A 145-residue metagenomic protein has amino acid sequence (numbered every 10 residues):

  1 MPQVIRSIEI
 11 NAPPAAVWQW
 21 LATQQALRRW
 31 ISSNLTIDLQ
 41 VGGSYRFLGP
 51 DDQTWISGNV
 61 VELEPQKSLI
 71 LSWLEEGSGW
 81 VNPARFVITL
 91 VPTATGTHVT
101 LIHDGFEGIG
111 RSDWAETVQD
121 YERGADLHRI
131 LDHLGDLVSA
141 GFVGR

Functional and structural regions predicted by a protein language model:
M1-T36: Hydrophobic ligand-binding cavity/cleft-lining segments
P2-P14, V91-T100, R145: Aromatic-glycine hotspot motif
V17, L27, Y45, V60 (+4 more regions): Hydrophobic pocket/interface hotspot
R28-N34, F47-D51, L74: A short gly/proline-enriched turn/hairpin at secondary-structure junctions
S33-L48, I56: A solvent-exposed, acidic/Ser-Thr-rich amphipathic alpha-helical stretch
T36, Q53-H98, D104-E107: Hydrophobic-ligand binding "helix-grip"
G105-R145: A conserved amphipathic terminal alpha-helix motif
